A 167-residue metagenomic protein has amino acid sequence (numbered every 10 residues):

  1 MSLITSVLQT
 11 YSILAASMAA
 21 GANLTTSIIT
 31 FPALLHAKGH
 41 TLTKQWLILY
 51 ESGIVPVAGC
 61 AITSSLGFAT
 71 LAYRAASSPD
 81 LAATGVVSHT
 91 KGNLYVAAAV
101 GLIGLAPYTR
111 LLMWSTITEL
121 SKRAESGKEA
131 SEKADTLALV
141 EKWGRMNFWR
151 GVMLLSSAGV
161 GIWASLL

Functional and structural regions predicted by a protein language model:
M1-T10, L166-L167: Eukaryotic N-terminal targeting leaders
S6-S64, L71-V86, S121-V140: Interfacial loop at the N-terminal end of multi-pass membrane proteins
A15-T25, S64-R74, A98-Y108, R150-V160: Membrane-embedded alpha-helical transmembrane segments of multi-pass integral membrane proteins
V55-V57, K91, A134-S156: Individual transmembrane alpha-helices with interfacial aromatic-anchor signatures
Y73-S78, L111, L166-L167: Short hydrophobic alpha-helical membrane-entry/anchor segments
T90-L105, L120: Hydrophobic alpha-helical segments of small multi-pass membrane proteins
R110-K122: Functional transmembrane-helix hotspots
